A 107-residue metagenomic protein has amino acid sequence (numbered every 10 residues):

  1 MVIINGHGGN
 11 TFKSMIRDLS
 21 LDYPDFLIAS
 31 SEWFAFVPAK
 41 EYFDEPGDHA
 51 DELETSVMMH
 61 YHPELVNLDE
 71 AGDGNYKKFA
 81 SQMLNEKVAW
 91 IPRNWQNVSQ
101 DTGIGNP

Functional and structural regions predicted by a protein language model:
M1-V2, G6-P107: Extended, histidine- and acidic-residue-enriched regions that form the cofactor-binding/catalytic faces
